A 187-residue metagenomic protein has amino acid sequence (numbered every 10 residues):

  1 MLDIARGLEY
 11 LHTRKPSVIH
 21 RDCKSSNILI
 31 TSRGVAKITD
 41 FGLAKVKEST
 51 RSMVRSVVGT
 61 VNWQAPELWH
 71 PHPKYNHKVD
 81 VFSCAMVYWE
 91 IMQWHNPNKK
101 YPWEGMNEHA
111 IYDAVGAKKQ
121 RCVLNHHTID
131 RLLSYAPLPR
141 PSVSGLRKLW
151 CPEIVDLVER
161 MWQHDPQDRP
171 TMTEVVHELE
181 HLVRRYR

Functional and structural regions predicted by a protein language model:
R6-V18: Protein kinase catalytic-loop region centered on the HRD/HxD motif
K15-I30: Catalytic-loop of the protein kinase fold
V54-L68: Conserved activation segment of eukaryotic-like protein kinases, specifically the C-terminal portion of the activation
L68-K78: Conserved end of the kinase activation segment
Q163-E174: A conserved short helix/loop substructure at the end of the activation segment of eukaryotic-like protein kinase domains
